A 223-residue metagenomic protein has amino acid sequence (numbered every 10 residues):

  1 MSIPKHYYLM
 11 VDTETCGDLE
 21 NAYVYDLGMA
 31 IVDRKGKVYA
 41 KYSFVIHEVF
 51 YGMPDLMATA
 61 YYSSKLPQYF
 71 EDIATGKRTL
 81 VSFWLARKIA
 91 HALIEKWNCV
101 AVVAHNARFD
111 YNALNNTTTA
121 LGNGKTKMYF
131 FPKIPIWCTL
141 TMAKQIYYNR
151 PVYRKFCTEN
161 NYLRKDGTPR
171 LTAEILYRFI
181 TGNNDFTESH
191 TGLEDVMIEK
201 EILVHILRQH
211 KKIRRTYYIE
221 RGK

Functional and structural regions predicted by a protein language model:
S2-N115, T119: Conserved non-catalytic scaffold segment of RNase H-like nuclease domains
T13-C16, T139, E199: Ser/Thr-centric signal marking residues that sit in or immediately flank functional binding/regulatory motifs
S43-I46, P135-T141: Structural signal for conserved beta-strand scaffold positions within catalytic alpha/beta enzyme cores
F50-P54, A58-E71, T139-V196: Active-site-proximal helix-loop-helix substrate-binding element of RNase H-like nuclease domains
I73-K77, G124-F131, N183-S189: Short, polar/flexible loop-turn hinges at active-site or ligand-entry regions and domain interfaces
A101-R108, N112-A113, T158-K223: Acidic, Mg2+-coordinating catalytic module of metal-dependent nucleases/exonucleases that use a two-metal-ion mechanism
R108-W137: Substrate-recognition/cap helix-loop segment adjacent to the acidic, metal-dependent catalytic center of Asp-based
